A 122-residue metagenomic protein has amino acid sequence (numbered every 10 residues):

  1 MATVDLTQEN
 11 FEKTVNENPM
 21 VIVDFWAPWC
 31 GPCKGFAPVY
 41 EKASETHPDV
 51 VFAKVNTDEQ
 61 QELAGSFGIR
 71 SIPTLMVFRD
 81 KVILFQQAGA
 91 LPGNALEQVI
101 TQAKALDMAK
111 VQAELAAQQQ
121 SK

Functional and structural regions predicted by a protein language model:
T3-V21, Q61: A short beta-strand-turn-helix
N18-I22, G35-V55, E59: Conserved helix-turn-beta segment immediately C-terminal to the redox Cys motif in thioredoxin-like folds
P19, W26-W29, S71: Short pre-active-site segment immediately N-terminal to redox-active cysteine/selenocysteine motifs in thiol-based
D24-W26, V77: Structural cue for short, hydrophobic secondary-structure segments
C30-C33, L75: The canonical Cys-X-X-Cys-His
Q61, F67-R79, L91: Structural micro-motif
R79-K110: Non-catalytic, surface beta->alpha helical segment in thiol-disulfide oxidoreductase systems
M108-K122: CheY-like receiver
